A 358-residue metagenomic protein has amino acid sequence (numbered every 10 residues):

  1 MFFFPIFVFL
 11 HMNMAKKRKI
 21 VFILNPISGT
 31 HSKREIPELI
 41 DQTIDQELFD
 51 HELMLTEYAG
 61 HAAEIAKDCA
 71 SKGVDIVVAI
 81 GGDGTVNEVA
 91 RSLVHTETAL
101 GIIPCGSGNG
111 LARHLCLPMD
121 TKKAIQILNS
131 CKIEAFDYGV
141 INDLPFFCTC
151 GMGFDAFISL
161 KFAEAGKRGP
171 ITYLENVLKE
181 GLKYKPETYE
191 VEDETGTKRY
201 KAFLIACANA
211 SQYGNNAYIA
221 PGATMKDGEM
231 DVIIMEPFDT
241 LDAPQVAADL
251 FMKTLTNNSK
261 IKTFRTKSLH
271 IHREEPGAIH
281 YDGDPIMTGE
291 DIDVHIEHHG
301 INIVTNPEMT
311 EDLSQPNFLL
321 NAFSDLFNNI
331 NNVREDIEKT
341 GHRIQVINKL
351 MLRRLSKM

Functional and structural regions predicted by a protein language model:
F2-V77, T310, L320-N329, K349-K357: ATP/NTP phosphate-donor binding region
P26, I80-G82, C105: Glycine-rich beta-strand-to-loop/alpha-helix junction loops that act as flexible
K33, I234-M358: ATP/nucleoside-binding phosphotransfer catalytic cores, i.e., glycine-rich phosphate-binding loops
E47, S71, H95-A99, I103-C207: Catalytic core of DAGKc-family lipid kinases
A62, G84-V89, G110: Short glycine/serine/threonine-rich phosphate/pyrophosphate-binding segments that cradle anionic phosphate groups
L144-C150, R199-A208, Y213-G214, D231-I234 (+3 more regions): Short hydrophobic-aromatic micro-motifs
D193-E194, K201-T266: Internal anion-binding site segments
